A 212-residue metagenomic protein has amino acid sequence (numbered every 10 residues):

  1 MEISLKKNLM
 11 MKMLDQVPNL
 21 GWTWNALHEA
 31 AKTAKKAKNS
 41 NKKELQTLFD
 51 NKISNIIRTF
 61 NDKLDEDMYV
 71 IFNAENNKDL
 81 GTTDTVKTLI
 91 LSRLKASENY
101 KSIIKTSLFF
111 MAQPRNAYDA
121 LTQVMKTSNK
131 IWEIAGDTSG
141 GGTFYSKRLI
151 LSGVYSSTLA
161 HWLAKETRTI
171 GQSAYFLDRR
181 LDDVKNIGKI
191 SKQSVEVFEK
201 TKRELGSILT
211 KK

Functional and structural regions predicted by a protein language model:
M1-K42, N51-R58, D62: Short, amphipathic alpha-helix enriched in basic
I3, F72-I103: Hydrophobic alpha-helical connector segments
L9, I56, F60, T85 (+7 more regions): Residue-level detector of well-ordered alpha-helical segments, enriched for hydrophobic/aromatic packing positions
L48-F72, S107: Alpha-helical DNA-contacting segments of helix-turn-helix folds
T82-A96, Q123, T127-I134, R180: C-terminal ligand-sensing/allosteric alpha-helical core of TetR-family HTH transcriptional regulators
R115-D137, R148-S152: Amphipathic alpha-helical packing segments from all-alpha helical-bundle domains
D137-V197: Hydrophobic/aromatic-rich alpha-helical bundle segments in the mid-to-C-terminal region
I190-K212: Long, charge-rich low-complexity segments
